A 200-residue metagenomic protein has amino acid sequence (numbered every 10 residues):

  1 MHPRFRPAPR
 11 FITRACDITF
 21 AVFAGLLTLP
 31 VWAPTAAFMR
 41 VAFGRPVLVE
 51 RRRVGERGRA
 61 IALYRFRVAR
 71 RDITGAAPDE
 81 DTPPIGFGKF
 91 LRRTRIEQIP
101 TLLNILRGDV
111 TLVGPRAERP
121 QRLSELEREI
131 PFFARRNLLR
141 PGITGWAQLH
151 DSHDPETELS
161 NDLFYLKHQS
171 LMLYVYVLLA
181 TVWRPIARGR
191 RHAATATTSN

Functional and structural regions predicted by a protein language model:
H2-R71, N104, Y176-N200: A hydrophobic, helix-centered structural microdomain
F11-A15, P83, R95-T101, L171-Y174: An acidic site on a long C-lobe helix of protein kinase domains
L26, L91-T94, L138: Glycosyltransferase donor-binding loop in the core domain
P46, P100-N200: Hydrophobic structural segments characteristic of membrane proteins
L48-K89, I143-N161: Short, glycine-rich, amphipathic interfacial segments at transmembrane boundaries or analogous
F87-T94, V113, Y165-L166: Short, well-ordered beta-strand elements within core beta-sheets of diverse protein domains
